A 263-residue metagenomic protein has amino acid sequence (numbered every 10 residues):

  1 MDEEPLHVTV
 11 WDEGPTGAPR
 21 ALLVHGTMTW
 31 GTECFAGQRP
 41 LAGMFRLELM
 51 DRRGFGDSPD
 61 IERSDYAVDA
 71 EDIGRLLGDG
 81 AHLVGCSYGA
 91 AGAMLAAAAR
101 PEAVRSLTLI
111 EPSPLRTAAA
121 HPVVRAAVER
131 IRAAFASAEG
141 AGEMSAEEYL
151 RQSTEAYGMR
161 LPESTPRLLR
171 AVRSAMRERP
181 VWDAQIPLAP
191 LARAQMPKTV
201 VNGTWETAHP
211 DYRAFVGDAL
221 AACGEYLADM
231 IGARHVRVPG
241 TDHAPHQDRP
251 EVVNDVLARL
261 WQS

Functional and structural regions predicted by a protein language model:
D2-P59: Conserved HGGG/HGGXW glycine-rich cap/lid loop of the alpha/beta-hydrolase fold
L23-T27, S87, G203: Glycine-rich His-Gly loop
E48-V84: Active-site loop/oxyanion-hole signature of alpha/beta-hydrolase fold enzymes
D51-F55, S113, P239-D242: Short beta-to-alpha linker loops that shape the active-site pocket of alpha/beta-hydrolase fold enzymes
G80-A119: Conserved hydrolase catalytic core segment
S113-T165, L169-Q185: Helix-rich cap/lid subdomain of alpha/beta-hydrolase
S164-G240, H246: Conserved serine/cysteine hydrolase catalytic core
I231, D242, H246-R259: Post-His helix in hydrolase/transferase enzymes
